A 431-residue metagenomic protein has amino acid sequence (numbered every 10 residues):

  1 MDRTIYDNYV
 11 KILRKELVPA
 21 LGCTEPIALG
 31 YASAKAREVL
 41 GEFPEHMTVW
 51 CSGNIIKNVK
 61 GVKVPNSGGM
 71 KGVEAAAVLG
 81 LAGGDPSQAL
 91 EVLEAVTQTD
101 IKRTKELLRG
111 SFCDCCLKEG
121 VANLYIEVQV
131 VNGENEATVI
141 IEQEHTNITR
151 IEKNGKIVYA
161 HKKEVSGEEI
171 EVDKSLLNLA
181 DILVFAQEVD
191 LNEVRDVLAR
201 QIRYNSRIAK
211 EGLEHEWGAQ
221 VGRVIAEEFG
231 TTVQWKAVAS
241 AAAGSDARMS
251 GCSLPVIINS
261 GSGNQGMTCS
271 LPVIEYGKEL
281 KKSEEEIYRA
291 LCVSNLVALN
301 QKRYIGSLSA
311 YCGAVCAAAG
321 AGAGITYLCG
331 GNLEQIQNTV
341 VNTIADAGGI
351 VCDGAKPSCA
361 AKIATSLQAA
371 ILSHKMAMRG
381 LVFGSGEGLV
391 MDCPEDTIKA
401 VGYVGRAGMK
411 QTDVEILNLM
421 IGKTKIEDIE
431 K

Functional and structural regions predicted by a protein language model:
M1-V10, F43-I56, T232-G251, S283-Q301 (+1 more regions): Acidic-glycine-rich active-site phosphate/pyrophosphate-binding loop
Y9-V18, I55-K63, R248-I258, A298-L308 (+1 more regions): Glycine/charged-rich beta-loop-alpha catalytic/anionic-binding loops adjacent to active sites
P19-K35, L254-L271, C312-C316: Conserved phosphate/anionic-ligand binding catalytic regions in large, soluble enzymes, centered on
A20-T24, N54-N58, P65, E144-T146 (+5 more regions): A structural signal for small-residue-enriched, beta-sheet-centric alpha/beta enzyme cores and oligomeric scaffold folds
I27-V130: Early transmembrane hairpin of solute transport permeases
R37-V39, P65, Y276-R289, L299-T365 (+1 more regions): Hydrophobic alpha-helical bundle architecture
F43-M47, Q88-L93, C115-C116, N192-L198 (+7 more regions): Flexible, glycine/charged-enriched surface loops at secondary-structure junctions
L108-G251, E415-K431: Signature of multi-pass transmembrane helix bundles
